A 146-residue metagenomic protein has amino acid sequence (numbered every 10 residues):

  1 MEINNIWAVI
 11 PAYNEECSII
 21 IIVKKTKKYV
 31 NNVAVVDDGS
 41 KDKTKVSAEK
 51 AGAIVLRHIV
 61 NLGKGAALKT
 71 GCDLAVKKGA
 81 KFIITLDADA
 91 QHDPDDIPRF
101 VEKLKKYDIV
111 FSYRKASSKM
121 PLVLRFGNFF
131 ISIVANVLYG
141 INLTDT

Functional and structural regions predicted by a protein language model:
N5-W7: Cell-envelope/extracellular polymer assembly enzymes that use nucleotide-activated donors
A12, V36-D38, H58: Conserved sequence signature across two-component system core domains
A12-Y29: Short, well-formed alpha-helical segments that are part of the catalytic scaffolds of diverse glycosyltransferases
C17-I21, D42-A51, D95: Acidic helix N-cap motif at the loop->helix transition within catalytic regions of sugar-transfer enzymes
I19, T26, G71, D89 (+1 more regions): Residue-level signature of catalytic and energy-coupling elements of molecular machines, predominantly ATP/GTP-dependent
D37-K45, A90: A conserved acidic beta->alpha catalytic loop
V60-K77, F82, P94-T146: Acceptor/aglycone-binding surface of glycosyltransferases and processive sugar-polymer synthases
